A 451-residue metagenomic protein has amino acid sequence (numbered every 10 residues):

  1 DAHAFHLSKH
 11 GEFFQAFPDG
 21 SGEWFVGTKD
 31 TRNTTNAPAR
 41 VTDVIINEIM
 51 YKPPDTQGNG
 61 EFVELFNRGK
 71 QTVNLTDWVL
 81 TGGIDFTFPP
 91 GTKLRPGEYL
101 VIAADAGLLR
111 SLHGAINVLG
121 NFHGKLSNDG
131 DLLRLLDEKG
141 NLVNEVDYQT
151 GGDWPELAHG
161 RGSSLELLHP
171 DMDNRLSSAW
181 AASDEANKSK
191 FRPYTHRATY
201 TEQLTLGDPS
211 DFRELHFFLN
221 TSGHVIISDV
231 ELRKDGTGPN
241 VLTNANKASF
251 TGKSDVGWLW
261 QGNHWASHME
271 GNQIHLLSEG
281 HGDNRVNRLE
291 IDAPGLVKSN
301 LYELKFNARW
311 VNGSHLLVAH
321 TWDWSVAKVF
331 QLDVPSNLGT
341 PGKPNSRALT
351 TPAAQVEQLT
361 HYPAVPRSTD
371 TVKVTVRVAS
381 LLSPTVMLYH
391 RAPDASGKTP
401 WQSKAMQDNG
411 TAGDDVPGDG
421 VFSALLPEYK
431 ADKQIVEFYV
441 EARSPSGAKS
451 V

Functional and structural regions predicted by a protein language model:
D1-N187: Activation on beta-sandwich/Ig-like modules and their edge loops
A4, P89-T92, H123, E290-G295 (+3 more regions): Beta-strand-rich interaction surfaces with strong enrichment in secreted/lumenal proteins
N59-E61, Y302, D370-V374: Structural beta-strand segments of beta-rich domains
Y99-L100, G114-V118, F191-R197, A412-L425: Aromatic sugar-binding surface patches on proteins that engage polysaccharides or sugar-phosphate polymers
L109-N121, K125-D129, L204-F212, K298 (+2 more regions): Short glycine/proline/serine/threonine-rich loop/turn segments at secondary-structure transition edges
L132, F212-E214, L301-E303, K373 (+1 more regions): Short, conserved beta-strand segments of beta-strand-rich sandwich/propeller modules, principally
E185-T350: Extracellular and organelle-lumenal recognition/adhesion modules and their flexible linkers in secreted
N187-K188, Q331-V451: Glycan-association/targeting regions that enable binding to alpha-glucans and other polysaccharides
